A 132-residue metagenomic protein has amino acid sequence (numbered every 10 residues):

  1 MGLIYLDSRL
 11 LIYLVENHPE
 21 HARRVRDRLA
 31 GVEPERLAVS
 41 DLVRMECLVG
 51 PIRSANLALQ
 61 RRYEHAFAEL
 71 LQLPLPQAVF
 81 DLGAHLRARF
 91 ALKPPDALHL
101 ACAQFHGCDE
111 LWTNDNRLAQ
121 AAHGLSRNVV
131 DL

Functional and structural regions predicted by a protein language model:
M1-L3, E69-L70, L100-A101, F105-L132: Acidic, PIN/NYN-like endoribonuclease modules and their adjacent C-terminal/linker elements
M1-V39, P51-R62, N128-V130: Short, well-structured N-terminal submotif of metal-dependent ribonuclease cores
L10, V43, V79, H99 (+1 more regions): Alpha-helix capping/helix-boundary segments
L14, Q72, L92, L111: Conserved SAM-binding loop
N17, E69-R89: Acidic catalytic patch
A22, R44, Q60-Y63, F80-G83: A general structural signal for well-ordered alpha-helical segments in protein cores
